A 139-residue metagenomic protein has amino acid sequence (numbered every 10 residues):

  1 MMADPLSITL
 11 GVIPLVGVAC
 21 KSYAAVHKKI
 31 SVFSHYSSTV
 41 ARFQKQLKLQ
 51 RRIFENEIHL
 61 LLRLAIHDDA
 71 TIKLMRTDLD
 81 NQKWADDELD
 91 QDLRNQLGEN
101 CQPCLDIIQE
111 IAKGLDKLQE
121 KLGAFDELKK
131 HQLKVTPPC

Functional and structural regions predicted by a protein language model:
M1-I107, I111, L118, L122-F125: N-terminal amphipathic alpha-helical segments
K121, F125-C139: Intracellular innate-immunity NLR/STAND receptor architecture
